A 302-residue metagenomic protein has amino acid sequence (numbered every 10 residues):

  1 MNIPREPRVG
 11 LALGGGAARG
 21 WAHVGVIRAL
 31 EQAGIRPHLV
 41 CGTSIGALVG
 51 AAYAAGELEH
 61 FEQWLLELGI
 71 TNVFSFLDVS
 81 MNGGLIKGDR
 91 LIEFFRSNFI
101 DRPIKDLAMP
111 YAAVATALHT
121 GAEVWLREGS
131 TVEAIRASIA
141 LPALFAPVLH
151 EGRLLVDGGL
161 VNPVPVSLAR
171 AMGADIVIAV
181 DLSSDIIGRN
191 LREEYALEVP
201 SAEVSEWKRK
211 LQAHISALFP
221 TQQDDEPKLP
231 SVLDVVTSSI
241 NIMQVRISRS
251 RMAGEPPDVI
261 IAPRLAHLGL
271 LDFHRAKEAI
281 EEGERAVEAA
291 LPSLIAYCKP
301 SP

Functional and structural regions predicted by a protein language model:
M1-T43, A51-P302: Patatin-like phospholipase
